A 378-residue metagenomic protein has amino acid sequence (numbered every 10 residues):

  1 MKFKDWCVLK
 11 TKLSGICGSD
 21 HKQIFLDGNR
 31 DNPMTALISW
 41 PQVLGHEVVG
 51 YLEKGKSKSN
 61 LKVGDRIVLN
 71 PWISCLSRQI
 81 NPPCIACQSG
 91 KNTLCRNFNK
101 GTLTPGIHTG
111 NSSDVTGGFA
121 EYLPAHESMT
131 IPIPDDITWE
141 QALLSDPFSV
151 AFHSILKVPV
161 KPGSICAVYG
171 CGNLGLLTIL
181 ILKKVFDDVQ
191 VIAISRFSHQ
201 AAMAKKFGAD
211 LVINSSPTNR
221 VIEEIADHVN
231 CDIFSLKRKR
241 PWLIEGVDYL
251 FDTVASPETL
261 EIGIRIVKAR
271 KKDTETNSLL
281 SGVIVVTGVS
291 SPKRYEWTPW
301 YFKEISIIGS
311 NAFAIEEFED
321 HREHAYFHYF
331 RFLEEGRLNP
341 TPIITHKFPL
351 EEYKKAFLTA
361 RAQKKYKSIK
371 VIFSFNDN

Functional and structural regions predicted by a protein language model:
K2-S14, N29-Q88, P132-D136: Glycine-rich beta-strand-centered segment in the early N-terminal region that forms part of a ligand/cofactor-binding
T35-L37, H46, C75-Y169: NAD(P)H dinucleotide-binding glycine-rich loop of Rossmann-like/cofactor-binding domains, especially the beta1-alpha1
S128, P134-E224: Mid-domain Rossmann-like dinucleotide-binding core that forms the NAD(H)/NADP(H) cofactor-binding site
S195-R196, G288, N311: Conserved acidic E/D residue at the C-terminus of a beta-strand in Rossmann-like folds
A226-R240, I244, S291-T345, K354-K355: C-terminal substrate-binding/catalytic core of Rossmann-like NAD(P)-dependent dehydrogenases/reductases
R238, E261-I264, K271-E275, E323-N378: C-terminal hydrophobic helical "lid"/dimerization subdomain of Rossmann-like NAD(P)H-dependent oxidoreductases
Y249-V254, R265-R294, I307: ADP-ribose/adenylate-binding Rossmann-like module
